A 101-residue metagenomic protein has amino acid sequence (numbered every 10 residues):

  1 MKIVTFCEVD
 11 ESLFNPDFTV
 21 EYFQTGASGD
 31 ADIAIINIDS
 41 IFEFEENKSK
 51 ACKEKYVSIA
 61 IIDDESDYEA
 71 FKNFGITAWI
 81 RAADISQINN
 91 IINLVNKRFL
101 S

Functional and structural regions predicted by a protein language model:
M1-Q24: Short, charged N-terminal beta->alpha structural module
M1-T5, D30-I36, K55-A60, T77-A78: Hydrophobic beta-strand segments of well-ordered beta-sheets in folded domains
V4-D10, I35-I41, I61-D64, A82-D84: Structural motif
D10-F14, I41-E45, S66-A70: Short, charged/polar "capping" segments at the starts of alpha-helices and the immediately preceding loops
F18, E54, N73-I76: Short, structured coil segments at secondary-structure junctions
G29-K55, D64-E65: Conserved phosphotransfer microenvironments
E65, K72-N93: Output/docking surface of receiver
N93-S101: The C-terminal output helix
